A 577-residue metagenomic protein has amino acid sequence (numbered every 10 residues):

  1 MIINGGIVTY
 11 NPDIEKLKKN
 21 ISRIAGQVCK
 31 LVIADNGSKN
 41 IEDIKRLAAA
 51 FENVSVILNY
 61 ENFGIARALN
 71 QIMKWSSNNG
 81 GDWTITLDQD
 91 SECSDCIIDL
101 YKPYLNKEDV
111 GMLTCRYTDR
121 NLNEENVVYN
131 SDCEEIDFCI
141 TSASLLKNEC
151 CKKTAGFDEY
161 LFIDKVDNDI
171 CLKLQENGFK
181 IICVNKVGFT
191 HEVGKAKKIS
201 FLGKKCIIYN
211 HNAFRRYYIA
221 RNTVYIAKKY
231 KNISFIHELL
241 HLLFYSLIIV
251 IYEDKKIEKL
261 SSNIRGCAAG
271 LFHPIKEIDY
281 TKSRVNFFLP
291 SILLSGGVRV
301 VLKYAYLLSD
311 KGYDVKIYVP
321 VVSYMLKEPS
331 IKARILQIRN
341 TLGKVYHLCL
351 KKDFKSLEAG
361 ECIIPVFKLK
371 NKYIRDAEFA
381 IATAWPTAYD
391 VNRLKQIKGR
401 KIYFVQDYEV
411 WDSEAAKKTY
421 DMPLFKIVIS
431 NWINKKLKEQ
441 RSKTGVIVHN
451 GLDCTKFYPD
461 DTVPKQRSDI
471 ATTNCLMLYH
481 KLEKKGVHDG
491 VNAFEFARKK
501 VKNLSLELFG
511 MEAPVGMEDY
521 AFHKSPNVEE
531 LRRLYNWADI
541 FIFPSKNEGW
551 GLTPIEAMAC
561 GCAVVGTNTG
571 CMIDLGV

Functional and structural regions predicted by a protein language model:
G81-D90: Short beta-strand-to-loop acidic/aromatic patch adjacent to the donor-nucleotide binding site
D95-N126: Conserved donor NDP-sugar-binding/catalytic core segment of glycosyltransferases
K228-Y280: Non-catalytic, C-terminal membrane-associated alpha-helical segments of glycosyltransferases
N286, I427, Q466-K485, V491-E495: Conserved donor-binding/catalytic core segment of Leloir-type glycosyltransferases
V410-A415, H449-D469: Acidic anion/phosphate-binding donor-loop and adjacent secondary structure in glycosyltransferase catalytic cores
R533-A538: Short alpha-helical donor nucleotide-sugar binding micro-motif in glycosyltransferases
K546: Aromatic "clamp/platform" in nucleotide-sugar-dependent glycosyltransferases that forms part of the donor/acceptor
A563-G566: Short hydrophobic beta-strand element within catalytic cores of glycosyltransferases and related nucleotide-activated
